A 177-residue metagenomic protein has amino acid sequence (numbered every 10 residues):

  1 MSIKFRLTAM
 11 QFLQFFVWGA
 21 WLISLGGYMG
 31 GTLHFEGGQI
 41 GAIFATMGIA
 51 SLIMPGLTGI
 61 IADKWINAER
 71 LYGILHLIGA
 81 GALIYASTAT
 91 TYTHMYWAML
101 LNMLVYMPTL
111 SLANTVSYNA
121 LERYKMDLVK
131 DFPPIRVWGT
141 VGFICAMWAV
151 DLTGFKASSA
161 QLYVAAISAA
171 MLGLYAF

Functional and structural regions predicted by a protein language model:
M1-I49: Helix-loop boundary and gating motifs at the non-cytosolic
F12, A82, Y92-S111: Hydrophobic core of transmembrane alpha-helices in multi-pass small-molecule transporters, especially MFS/SLC-type
A42-S51, I135, G139, S168: Transmembrane alpha-helical segments of major facilitator superfamily
G48-G56, I144: Residue-level signature of mid-helix packing/kink "hotspots" within the transmembrane helices of 12-pass Major
I53-N67, V150-F155: Helix-to-loop junctions at the C-terminal end of transmembrane segments in multipass secondary transporters
R70-I84: Structural signature of the two symmetry-related core transmembrane helices
L100-W138: Cytoplasmic helix-loop-helix junction between adjacent transmembrane helices in 12-TM secondary transporters
Q161-A176: Symmetry-related core transmembrane helices of the 12-TM Major Facilitator Superfamily/SLC fold
